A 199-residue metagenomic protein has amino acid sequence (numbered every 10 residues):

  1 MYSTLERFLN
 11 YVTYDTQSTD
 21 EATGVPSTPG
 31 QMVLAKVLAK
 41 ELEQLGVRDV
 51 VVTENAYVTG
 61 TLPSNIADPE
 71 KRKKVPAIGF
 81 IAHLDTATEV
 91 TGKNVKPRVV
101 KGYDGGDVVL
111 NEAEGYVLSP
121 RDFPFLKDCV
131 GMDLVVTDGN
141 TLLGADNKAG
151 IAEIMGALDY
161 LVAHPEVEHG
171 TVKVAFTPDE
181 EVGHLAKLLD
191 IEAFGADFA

Functional and structural regions predicted by a protein language model:
Y2-D133: Acidic/His- and Gly-rich active-site-bordering loop/insert found across diverse amide/peptide-bond hydrolases
K127-A199: Acidic/histidine-rich catalytic neighborhood of metal-dependent amide-processing enzymes
